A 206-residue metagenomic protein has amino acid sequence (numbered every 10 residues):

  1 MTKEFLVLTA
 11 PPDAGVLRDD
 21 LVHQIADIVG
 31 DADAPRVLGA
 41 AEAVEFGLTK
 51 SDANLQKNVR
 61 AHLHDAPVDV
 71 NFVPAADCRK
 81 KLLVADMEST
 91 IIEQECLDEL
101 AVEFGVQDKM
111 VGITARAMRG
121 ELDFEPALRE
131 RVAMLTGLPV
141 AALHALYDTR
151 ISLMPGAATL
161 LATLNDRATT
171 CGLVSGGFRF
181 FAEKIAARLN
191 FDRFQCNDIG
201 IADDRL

Functional and structural regions predicted by a protein language model:
M1-A85: Non-catalytic pre-domain segments flanking phosphatase-related domains
G30-G47, F72-C78, E88-D204: Alpha-helical substrate-recognition element adjacent to the catalytic core
